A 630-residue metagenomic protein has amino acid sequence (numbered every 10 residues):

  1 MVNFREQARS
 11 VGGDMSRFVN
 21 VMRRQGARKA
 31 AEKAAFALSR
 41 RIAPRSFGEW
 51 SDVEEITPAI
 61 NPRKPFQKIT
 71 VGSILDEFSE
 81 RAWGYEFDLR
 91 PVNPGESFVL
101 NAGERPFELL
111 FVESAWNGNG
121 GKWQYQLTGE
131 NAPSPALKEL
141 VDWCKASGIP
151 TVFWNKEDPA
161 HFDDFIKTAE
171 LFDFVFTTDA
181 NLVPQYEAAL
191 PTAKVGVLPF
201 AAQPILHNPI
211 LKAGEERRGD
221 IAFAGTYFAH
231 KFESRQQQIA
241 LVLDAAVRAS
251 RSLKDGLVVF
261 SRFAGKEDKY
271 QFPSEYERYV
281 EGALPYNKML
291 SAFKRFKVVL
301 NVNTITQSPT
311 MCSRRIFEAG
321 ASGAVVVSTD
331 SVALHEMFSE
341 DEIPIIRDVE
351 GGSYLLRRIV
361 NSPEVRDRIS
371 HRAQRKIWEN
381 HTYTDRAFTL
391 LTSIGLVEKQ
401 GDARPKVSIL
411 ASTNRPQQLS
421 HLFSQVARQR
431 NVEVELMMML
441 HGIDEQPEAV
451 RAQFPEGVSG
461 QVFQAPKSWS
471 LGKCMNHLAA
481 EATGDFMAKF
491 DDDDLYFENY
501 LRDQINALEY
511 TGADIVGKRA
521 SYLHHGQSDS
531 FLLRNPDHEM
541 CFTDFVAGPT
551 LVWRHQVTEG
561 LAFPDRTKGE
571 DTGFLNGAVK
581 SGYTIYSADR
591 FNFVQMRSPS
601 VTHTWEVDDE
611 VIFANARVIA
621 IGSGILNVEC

Functional and structural regions predicted by a protein language model:
F36-G103, S114-N117, G121-W123, G129-A136 (+4 more regions): Nucleotide-sugar donor-binding catalytic core of glycosyltransferases
P91-N93, A169, Y270-Y286, S291-G395 (+3 more regions): Catalytic binding pocket for nucleotide-activated donors in carbohydrate/polymer assembly enzymes
N287, H371-R372, P564-C630: C-terminal catalytic/acceptor-binding lobe
T389-Q425: N-proximal low-complexity "stem/linker" segments adjacent to membrane-targeting elements
S424-E433: Short, acidic, metal-binding catalytic loop of nucleotide-sugar glycosyltransferases
A465-A482: Glycine-rich, basic loop-to-helix element that forms the pyrophosphate-binding segment of sugar-nucleotide handling
M487: Short aromatic/hydrophobic "clamp" motif used to bind/position activated sugar donors
N499-G569: Conserved catalytic core of nucleotide-sugar-dependent glycosyltransferases
